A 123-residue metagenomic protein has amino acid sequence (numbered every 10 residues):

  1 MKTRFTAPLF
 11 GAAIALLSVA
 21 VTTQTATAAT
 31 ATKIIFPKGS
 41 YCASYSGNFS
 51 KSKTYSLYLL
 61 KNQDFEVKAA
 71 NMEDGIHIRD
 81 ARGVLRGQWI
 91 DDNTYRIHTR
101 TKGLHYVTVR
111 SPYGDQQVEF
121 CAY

Functional and structural regions predicted by a protein language model:
K2-A13: Bacterial N-terminal signal peptides that target proteins for export
I14-L16, V67: Structured catalytic/translocation cores of nucleotide/phosphate-coupled proteins
L16-T25: C-terminal segment of classical bacterial N-terminal signal peptides
Q24-Q63: Non-catalytic extracellular/lumenal accessory regions of secreted precursors
F49-P112: Acidic, Ser/Thr/Pro-rich low-complexity intrinsically disordered segments
Y55, P112-Y123: Edge beta-strands of jelly-roll/beta-sandwich modules across compartments, strongly enriched in secreted/luminal
